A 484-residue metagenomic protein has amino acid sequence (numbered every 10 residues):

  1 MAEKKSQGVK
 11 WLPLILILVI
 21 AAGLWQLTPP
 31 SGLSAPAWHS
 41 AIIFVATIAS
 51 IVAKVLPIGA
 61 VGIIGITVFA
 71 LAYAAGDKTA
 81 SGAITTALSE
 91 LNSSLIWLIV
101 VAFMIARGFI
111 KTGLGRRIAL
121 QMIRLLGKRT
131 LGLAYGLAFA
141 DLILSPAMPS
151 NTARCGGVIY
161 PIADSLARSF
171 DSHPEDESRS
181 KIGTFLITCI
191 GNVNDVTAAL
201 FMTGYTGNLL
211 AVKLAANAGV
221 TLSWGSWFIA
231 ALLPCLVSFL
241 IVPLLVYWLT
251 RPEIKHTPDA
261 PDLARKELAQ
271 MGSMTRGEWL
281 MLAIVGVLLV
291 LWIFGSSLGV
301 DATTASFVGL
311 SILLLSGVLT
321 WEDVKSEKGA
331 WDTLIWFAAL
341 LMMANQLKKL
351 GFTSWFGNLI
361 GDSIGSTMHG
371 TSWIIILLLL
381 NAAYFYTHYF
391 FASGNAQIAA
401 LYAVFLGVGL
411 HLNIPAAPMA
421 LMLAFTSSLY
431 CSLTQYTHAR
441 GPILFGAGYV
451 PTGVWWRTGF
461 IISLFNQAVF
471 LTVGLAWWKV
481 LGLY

Functional and structural regions predicted by a protein language model:
M1-L98, S226-N358, D362, I461-Q467 (+1 more regions): Hydrophobic transmembrane alpha-helices of multi-pass small-molecule transporters
A2-Q26, K111-L114, N151-C155, F170-T184 (+3 more regions): Juxtamembrane and boundary regions of transmembrane helices in multi-pass small-molecule transporters and channels
L18-A21, I42-A49, L137-I143, I190-V193 (+3 more regions): Hydrophobic, membrane-inserted alpha-helices
P29, A60, I64-E175, E327 (+2 more regions): Membrane-embedded alpha-helical segments and adjacent helix-loop junctions characteristic of multi-pass solute
A49-I58, A140-S150, G191-F201, I293-S296 (+2 more regions): Transmembrane alpha-helix interface/packing and boundary motifs in multi-pass membrane proteins, characterized by
G59, L131-G132, G225, T303 (+2 more regions): Residues that define the loop-to-transmembrane-helix transition and helix capping in multi-pass membrane transporters
I105, I162, N194-D195, G207 (+5 more regions): Extended, hydrophobic alpha-helical segments in both membrane/secreted and soluble proteins
